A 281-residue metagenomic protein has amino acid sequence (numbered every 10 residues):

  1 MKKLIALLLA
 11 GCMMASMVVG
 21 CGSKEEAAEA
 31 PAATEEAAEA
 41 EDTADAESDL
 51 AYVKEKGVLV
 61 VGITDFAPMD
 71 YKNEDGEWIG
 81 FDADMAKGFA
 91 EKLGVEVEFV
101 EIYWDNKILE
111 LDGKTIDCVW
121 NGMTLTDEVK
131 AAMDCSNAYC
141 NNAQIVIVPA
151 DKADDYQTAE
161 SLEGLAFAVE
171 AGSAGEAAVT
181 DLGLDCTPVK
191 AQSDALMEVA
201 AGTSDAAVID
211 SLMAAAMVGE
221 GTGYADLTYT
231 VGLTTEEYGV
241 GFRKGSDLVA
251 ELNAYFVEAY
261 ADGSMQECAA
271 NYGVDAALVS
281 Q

Functional and structural regions predicted by a protein language model:
V18-A30: Bacterial lipoprotein signal-peptidase II cleavage site
E41, A83-K92, S173, E237-A276: Extended ligand-binding regions for polar small-molecule ligands
D42-G122: Extracytoplasmic small-molecule ligand-binding "clamshell" domains of the periplasmic binding protein/Venus flytrap
L59-I63, T158-G172: Short loop->beta-strand "edge-of-pocket" segments that line small-molecule binding or catalytic clefts across diverse
L59-V60, G94-E96, G113-N121, L165 (+2 more regions): Alpha-to-beta junction loops
K87, E91, E96-S161, D226: Acidic, polar ligand-binding/catalytic clefts
E98-E110, D154, A171-A174, T187-A201 (+1 more regions): Short helix-initiation/N-cap motifs at beta->coil->alpha
N141-V148, S211, A215-V257, D275-Q281: Periplasmic-binding protein-like
